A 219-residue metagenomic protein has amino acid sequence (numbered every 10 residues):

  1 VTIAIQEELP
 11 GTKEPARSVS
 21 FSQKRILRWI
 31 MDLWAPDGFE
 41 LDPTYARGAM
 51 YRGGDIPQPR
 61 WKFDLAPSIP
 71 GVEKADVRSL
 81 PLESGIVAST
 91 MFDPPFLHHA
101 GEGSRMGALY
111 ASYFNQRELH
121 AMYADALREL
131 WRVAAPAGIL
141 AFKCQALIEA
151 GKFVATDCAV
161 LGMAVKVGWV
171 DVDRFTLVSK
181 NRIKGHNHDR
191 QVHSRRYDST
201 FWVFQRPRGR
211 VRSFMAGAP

Functional and structural regions predicted by a protein language model:
V1-P219: Class I S-adenosyl-L-methionine-dependent methyltransferase catalytic core
